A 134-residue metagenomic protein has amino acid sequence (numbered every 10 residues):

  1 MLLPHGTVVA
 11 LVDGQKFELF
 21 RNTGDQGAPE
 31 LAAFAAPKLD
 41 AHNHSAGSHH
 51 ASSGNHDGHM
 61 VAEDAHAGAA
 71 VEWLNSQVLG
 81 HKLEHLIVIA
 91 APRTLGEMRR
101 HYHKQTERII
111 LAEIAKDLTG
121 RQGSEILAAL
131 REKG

Functional and structural regions predicted by a protein language model:
M1-G134: Terminal alpha-helical anchor/extension segments at protein ends
